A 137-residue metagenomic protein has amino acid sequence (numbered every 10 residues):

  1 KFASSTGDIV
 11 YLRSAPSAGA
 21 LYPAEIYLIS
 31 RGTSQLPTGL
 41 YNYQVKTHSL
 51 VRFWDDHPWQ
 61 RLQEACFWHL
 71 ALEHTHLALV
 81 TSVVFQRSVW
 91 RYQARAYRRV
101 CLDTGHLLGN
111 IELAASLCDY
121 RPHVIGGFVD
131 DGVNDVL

Functional and structural regions predicted by a protein language model:
K1-H74, V136-L137: N-terminal amphipathic, basic helical "cap/leader" segment at the start of enzyme domains
I26, T75-L79, V83-S88, Y92-D135: Small-aliphatic-rich amphipathic alpha-helix that forms the alpha element of a beta-alpha
